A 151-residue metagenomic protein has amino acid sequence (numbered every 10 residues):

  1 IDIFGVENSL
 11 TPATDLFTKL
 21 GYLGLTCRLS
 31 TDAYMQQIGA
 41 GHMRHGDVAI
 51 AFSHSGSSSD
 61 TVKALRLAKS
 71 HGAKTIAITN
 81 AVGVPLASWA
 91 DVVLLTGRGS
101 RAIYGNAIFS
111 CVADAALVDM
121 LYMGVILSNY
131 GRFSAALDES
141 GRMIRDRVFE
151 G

Functional and structural regions predicted by a protein language model:
I1-A116, Y122-Y130: Glycine-rich phosphate-binding loops that contact phosphosugars or nucleotide phosphates
G131-G151: A short, charged, Gly/Pro-tolerant segment at domain boundaries
